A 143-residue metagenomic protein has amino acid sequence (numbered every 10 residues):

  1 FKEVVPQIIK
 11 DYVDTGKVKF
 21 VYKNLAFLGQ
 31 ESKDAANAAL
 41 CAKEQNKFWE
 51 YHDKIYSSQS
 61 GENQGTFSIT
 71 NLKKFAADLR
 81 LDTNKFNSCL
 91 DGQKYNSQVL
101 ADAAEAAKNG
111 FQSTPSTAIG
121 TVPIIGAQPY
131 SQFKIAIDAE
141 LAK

Functional and structural regions predicted by a protein language model:
F1-A77, N109, D138, K143: Structural alpha/beta surface segment adjacent to cysteine/selenocysteine redox centers across thiol/disulfide enzymes
F1-D11, Q64, T70-K143: C-terminal cap of thioredoxin/glutaredoxin-like
